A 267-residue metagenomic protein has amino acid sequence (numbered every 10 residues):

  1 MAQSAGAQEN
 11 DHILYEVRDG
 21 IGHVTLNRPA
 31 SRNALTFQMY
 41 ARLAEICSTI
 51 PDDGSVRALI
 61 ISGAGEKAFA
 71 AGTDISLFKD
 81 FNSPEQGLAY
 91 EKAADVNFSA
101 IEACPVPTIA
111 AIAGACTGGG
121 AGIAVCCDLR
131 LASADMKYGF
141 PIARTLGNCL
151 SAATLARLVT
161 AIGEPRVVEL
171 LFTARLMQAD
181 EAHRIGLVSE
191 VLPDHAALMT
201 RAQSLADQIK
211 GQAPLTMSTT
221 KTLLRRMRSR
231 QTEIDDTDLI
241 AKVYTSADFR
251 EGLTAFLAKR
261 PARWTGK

Functional and structural regions predicted by a protein language model:
M1-S62, S99: Conserved CoA-thioester-binding segment of acyl-CoA-metabolizing enzymes
A2-N10, T254-K267: Terminal low-complexity tails and localization/encapsulation signals of metabolic enzymes
P29, L131-M136, V188-I234, W264-K267: C-terminal long alpha-helix characteristic of the crotonase
S55, G63-A100, T145-L146, Q231: Glycine- (often His-adjacent) and acidic-residue-rich active-site loop that binds/positions the CoA thioester
E66-A70, C116-G118, L224: Short, active-site-adjacent cap segments at secondary-structure transitions
N97, I101, A111, T117-L170 (+2 more regions): CoA-thioester-processing core
L129, E169, T173-R175, E181 (+2 more regions): Well-ordered beta-strand positions
